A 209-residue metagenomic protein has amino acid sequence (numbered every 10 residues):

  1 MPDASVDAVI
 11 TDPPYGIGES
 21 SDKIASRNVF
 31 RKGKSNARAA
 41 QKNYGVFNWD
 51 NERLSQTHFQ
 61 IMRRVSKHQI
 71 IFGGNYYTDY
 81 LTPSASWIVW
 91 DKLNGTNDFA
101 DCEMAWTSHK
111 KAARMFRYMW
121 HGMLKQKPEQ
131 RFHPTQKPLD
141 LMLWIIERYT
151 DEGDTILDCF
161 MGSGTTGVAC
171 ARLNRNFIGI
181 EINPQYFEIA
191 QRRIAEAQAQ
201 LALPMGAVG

Functional and structural regions predicted by a protein language model:
M1-T11, Y15-N48, E52-R53, T57-G209: Class I S-adenosyl-L-methionine
